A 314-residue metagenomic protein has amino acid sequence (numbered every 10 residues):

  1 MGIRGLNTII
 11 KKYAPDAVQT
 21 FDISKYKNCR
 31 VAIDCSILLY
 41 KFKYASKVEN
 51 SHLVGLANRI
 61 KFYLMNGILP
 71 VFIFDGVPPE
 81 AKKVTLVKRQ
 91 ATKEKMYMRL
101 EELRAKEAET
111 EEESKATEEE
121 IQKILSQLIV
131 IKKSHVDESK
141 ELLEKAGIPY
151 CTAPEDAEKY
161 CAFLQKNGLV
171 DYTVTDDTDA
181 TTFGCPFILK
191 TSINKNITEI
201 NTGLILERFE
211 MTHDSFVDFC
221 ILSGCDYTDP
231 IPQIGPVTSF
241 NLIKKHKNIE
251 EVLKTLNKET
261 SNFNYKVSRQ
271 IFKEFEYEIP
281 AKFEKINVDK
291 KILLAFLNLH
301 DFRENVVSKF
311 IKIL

Functional and structural regions predicted by a protein language model:
G2-Q19, K25-D156, Y160-L164, P186: Noncatalytic, basic helical substrate-engagement surface that gates or grips nucleic-acid strands
Y13-K27, N66-L69, E199-L314: Non-catalytic nucleic-acid-binding/docking modules located in mid-to-C-terminal regions of nucleic-acid enzymes
R59, Y160, L169, G235-T238: Short, hydrophobic/aromatic alpha-helical segments in well-folded domains
F62, L164, A180, F219 (+1 more regions): Hydrophobic/aromatic ligand-binding patch that stacks against planar heteroaromatic rings of cofactors or nucleotides
D156, T178-D179, I193-N196: Short, acidic/turn-prone active-site loops that include or flank metal/cofactor- and phosphate-binding residues
C161-L189: Acidic, metal-binding active-site segment of PIN/NYN-like and related structure-specific nucleases
P186-N194, I200-G203: Nucleic-acid-contacting surfaces of polymerase cores and analogous helical-repeat interfaces
